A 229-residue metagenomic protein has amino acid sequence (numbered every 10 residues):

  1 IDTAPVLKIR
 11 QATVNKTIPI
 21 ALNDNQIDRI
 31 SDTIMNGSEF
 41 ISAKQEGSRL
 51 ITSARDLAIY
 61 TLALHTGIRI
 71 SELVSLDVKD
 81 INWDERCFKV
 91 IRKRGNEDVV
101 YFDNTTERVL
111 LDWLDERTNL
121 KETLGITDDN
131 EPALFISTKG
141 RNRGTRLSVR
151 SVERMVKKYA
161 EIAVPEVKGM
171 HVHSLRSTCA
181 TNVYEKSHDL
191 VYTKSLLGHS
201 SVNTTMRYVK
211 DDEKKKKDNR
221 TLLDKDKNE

Functional and structural regions predicted by a protein language model:
I1-E229: Conserved catalytic core of the tyrosine transesterase superfamily
